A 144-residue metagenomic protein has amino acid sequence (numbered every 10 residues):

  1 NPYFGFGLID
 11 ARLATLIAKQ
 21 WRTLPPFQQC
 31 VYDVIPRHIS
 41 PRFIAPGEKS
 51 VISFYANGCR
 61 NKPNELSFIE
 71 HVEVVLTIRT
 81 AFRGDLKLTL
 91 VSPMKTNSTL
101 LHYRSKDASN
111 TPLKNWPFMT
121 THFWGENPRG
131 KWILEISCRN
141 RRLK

Functional and structural regions predicted by a protein language model:
P2, G7-L86, K144: Secreted peptidase-domain scaffold signal
S40-R42, T121-W124: Beta-strand-rich interaction surfaces with strong enrichment in secreted/lumenal proteins
T77-A81, P93, R139: Short solvent-exposed strand-capping/beta-turn motif centered on an Asx-Ser/Thr pair
K87-V91: Beta-strand signatures of extracellular beta-sandwich domains
T99-D107: Solvent-exposed serine/threonine-rich low-complexity stretches and specific carbohydrate-binding patches
A108-M119: Aromatic sugar-binding surface patches on proteins that engage polysaccharides or sugar-phosphate polymers
W124-G130: Short glycine/proline/serine/threonine-rich loop/turn segments at secondary-structure transition edges
E135-L143: Short beta-strand-plus-loop segments that form exposed binding edges in beta-rich domains
